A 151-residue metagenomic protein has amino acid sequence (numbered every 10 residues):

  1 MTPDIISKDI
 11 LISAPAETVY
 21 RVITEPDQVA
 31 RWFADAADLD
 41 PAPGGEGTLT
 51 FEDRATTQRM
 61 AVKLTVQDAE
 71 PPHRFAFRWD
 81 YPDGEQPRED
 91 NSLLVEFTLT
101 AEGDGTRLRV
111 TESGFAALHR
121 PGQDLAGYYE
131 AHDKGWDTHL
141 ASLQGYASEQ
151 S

Functional and structural regions predicted by a protein language model:
D4-I12: Short amphipathic
S7, D27-A61: Short beta-edge strand/loop motif at the mouth of beta-sheet-based domains
A37-D38, T57-G105: Hydrophobic-ligand binding "helix-grip"
F51, W79, V110-E112: Residue-level recognition of conserved beta-strand positions in structured domain cores
E85-K134: Beta-strand/loop substructures that line and gate deep hydrophobic ligand-binding cavities in soluble
Q144-S151: Short, highly charged C-terminal tails/helix-capping segments
